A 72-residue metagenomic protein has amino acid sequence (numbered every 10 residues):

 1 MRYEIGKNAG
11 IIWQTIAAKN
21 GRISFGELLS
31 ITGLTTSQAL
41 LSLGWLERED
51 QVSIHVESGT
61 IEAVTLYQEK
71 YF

Functional and structural regions predicted by a protein language model:
M1-A9, R22-S24, V56-F72: Short, cationic-aromatic polyanion-contact patches
Y3, I16, G33-L34: Residue-level marker of alpha-helix boundaries and capping positions
A9-A17: Hydrophobic residues on short alpha-helical segments
K19-I31: Short acidic, hydrophobic short linear motifs in intrinsically disordered regions
L34-W45: Short amphipathic alpha-helical interaction segments
E47-E57: A short, conserved structural fragment
